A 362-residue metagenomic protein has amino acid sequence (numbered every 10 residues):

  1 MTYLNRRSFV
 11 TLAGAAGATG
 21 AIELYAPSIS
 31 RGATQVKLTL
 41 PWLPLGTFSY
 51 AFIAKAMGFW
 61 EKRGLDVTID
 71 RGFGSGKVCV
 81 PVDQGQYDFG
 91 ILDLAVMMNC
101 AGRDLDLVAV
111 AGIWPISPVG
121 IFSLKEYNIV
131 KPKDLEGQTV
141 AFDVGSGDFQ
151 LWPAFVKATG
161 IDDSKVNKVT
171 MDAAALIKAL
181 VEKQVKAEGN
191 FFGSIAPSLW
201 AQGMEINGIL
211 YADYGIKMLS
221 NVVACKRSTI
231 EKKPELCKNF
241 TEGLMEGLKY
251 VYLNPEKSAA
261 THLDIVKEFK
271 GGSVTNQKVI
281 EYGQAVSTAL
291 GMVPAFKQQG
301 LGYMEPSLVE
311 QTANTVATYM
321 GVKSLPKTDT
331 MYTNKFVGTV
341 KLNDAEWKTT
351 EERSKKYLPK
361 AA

Functional and structural regions predicted by a protein language model:
M1-L4: Secretory targeting signals
S8-I29: N-terminal export signals
R31-G193, I209-Y211, I216-K217, A362: Short, glycine-/small- and polar/acidic-enriched structural segments that line small-molecule recognition paths
L38, I161, V181-K183, A187 (+9 more regions): A residue-level marker of the well-folded mature domains of exported/periplasmic proteins
I113-S123, W200-I230, C237, T241 (+1 more regions): Periplasmic-binding protein-like
P197: Phosphate/pyrophosphate-binding betaalpha-module
K233-V322: Secondary-structure end/capping motifs
V309-A362: Conserved C-terminal helix/tail region of periplasmic/extracytoplasmic solute-binding proteins
